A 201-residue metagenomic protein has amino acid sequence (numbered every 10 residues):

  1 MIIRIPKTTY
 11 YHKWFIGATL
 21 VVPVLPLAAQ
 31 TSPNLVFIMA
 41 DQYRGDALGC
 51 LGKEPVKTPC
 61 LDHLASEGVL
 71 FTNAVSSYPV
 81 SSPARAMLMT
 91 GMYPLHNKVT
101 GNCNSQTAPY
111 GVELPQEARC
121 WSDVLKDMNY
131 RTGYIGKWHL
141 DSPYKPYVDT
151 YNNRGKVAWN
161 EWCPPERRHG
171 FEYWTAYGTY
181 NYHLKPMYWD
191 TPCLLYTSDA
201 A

Functional and structural regions predicted by a protein language model:
I2-I16: Bacterial N-terminal signal peptides that target proteins for export
Y10, L27-S198: Formylglycine-dependent sulfatase
W14-P26: Bacterial N-terminal signal peptides
